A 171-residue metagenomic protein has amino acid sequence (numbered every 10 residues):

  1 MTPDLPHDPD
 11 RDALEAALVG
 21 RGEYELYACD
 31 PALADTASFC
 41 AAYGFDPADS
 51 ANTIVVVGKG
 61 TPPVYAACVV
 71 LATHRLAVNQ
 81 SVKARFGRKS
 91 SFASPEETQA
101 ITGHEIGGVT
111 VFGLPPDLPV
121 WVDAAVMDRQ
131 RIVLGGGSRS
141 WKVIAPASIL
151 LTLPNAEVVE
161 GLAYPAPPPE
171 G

Functional and structural regions predicted by a protein language model:
M1-G171: Extended, low-hydrophobicity, polar/charged segments
